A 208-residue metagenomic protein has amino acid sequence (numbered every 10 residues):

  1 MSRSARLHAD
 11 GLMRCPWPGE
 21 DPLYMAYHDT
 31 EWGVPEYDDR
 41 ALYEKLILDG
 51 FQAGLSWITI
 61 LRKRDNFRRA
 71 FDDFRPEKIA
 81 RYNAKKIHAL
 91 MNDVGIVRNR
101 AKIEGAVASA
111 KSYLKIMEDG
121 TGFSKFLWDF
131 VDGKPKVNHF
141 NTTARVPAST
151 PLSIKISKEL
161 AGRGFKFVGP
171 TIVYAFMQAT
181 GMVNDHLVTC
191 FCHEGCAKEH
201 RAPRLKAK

Functional and structural regions predicted by a protein language model:
M1-K208: HhH-family (HhH-GPD) DNA N-glycosylase catalytic core used in base-excision repair
